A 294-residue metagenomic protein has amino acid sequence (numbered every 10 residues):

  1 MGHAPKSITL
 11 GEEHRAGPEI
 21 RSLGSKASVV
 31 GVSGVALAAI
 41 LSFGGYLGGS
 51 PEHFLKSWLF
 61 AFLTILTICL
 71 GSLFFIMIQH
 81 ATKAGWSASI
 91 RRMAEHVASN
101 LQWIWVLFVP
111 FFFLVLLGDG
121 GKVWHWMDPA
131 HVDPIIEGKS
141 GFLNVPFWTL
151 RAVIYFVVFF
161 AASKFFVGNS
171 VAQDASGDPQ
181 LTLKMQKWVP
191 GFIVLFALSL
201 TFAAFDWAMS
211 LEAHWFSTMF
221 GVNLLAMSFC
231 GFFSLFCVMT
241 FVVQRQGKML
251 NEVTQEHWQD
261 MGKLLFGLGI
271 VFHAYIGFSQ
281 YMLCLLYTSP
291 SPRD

Functional and structural regions predicted by a protein language model:
G2-C69: N-terminal regions that are enriched for targeting/export leaders and immediately downstream pro/stem segments
E12-R21, S87, S176-T182: Cytosolic juxtamembrane amphipathic/interface segments immediately preceding and feeding into a transmembrane helix
V35-A38, T67-L73, L101-V115, V153-A162 (+4 more regions): Hydrophobic alpha-helical transmembrane segments of multi-pass integral membrane proteins
G45-G48, V115-I135, K164-Q173, W188-T218 (+3 more regions): C-terminal ends of transmembrane alpha-helices and the immediately adjacent extracellular/lumenal or cytosolic loop
L55-A61, R91, A213-L224: Non-cytosolic membrane-interface motifs at loop->transmembrane helix junctions
L73-S89, E95-Q173: Transmembrane-helix bundle segments that line or gate the permeation/cavity pathway in multi-pass membrane proteins
L183-W188, V222, T254-L268: Membrane-water interface at loop-to-transmembrane-helix junctions
Y287-D294: Conserved small/polar residues in nucleotide/adenosyl-binding loops
